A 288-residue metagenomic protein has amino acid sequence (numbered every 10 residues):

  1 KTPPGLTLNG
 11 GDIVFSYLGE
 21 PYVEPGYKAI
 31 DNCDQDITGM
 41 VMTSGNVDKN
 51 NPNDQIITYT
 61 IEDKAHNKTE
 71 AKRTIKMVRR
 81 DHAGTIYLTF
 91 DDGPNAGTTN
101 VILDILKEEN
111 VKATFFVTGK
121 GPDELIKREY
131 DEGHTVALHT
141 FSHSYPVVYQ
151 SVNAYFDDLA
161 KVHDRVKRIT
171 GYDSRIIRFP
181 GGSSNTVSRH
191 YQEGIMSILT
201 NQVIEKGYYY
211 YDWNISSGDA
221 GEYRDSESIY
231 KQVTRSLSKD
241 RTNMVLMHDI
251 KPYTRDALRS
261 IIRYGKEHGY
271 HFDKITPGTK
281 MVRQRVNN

Functional and structural regions predicted by a protein language model:
T2-D34: Solvent-exposed, low-complexity, repeat-rich "mucin-like" stalks and linkers
P3, E24, T38, E70-K72 (+2 more regions): Surface-exposed or flexible loop/turn and strand-edge residues in extracellular/cell-surface modules
N9-G11, T118, H139, W213 (+1 more regions): Conserved beta-strand termini and adjacent loop/short-helix elements that scaffold enzyme active sites in alpha/beta
V14, D34-I75: Serine/threonine-rich, repeat-prone extracellular segments and beta-strand-based repeat modules of secreted/surface
D31, D63, D91-D92: Acidic active-site catalytic centers that drive phospho-/nucleotidyl reactions and related ester hydrolyses
D34, H66, P94-N95, S142 (+1 more regions): Short, glycine/acidic-enriched loop or turn micro-motifs at the edges of active sites
K76-R168, D173, S260, Y264 (+2 more regions): Active-site beta->alpha N-cap acidic-glycine motif
H143-H271, G278, R285-N287: Catalytic domains of cell-wall/extracellular-matrix polysaccharide-remodeling enzymes, centered on de-N-acetylation
